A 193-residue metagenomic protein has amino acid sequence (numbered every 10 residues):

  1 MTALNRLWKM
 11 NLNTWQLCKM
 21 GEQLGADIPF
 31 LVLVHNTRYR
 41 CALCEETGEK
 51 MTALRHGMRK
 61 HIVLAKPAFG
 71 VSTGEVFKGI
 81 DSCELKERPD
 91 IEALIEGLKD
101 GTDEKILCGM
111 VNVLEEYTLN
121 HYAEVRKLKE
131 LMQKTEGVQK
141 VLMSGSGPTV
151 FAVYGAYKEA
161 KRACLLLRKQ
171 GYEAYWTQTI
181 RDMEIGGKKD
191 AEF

Functional and structural regions predicted by a protein language model:
M1-L7, S144-V153: Short, small-residue alpha-helix embedded
R6-K140, V153-F193: ATP-dependent small-molecule kinase catalytic core of the GHMP/sugar-kinase superfamily and closely related
